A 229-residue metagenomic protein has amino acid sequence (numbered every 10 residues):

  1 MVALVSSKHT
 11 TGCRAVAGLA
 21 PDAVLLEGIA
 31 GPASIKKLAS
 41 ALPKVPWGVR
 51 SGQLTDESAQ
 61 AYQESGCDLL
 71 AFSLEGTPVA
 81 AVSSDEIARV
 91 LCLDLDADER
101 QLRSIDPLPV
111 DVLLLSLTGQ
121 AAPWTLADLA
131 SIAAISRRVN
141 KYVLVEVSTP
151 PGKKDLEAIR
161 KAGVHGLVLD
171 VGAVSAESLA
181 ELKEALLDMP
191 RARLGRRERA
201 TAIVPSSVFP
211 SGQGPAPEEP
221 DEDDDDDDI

Functional and structural regions predicted by a protein language model:
M1-S51, D106, S207-I229: Conserved N-terminal beta1-alpha1 strand-loop-helix module at the mouth
A3-K8, L26-A30, V49-L54, A71-E75 (+3 more regions): Structural motif
G12-V16, D56-S65, A97-P107, T149-L167: Catalytic cores of alpha/beta
V16, V24, L38-L42, Y62 (+3 more regions): Hydrophobic, Leu/Ile/Phe/Ala-enriched alpha-helical segments that form helix-helix packing faces
P21-G31, G66-A80, V112-A122, R160-K183: Glycine-rich phosphate-binding active-site loops on the catalytic face of alpha/beta enzymes
P32-V45, D56-E57, E86-A88, D111 (+4 more regions): Long compositionally biased, domain-poor regions of proteins
L38, A173-I229: C-terminal helical cap(s) of enzyme catalytic domains, especially alpha/beta-barrels
P46-K141, E198-A200: Conserved anion-binding
